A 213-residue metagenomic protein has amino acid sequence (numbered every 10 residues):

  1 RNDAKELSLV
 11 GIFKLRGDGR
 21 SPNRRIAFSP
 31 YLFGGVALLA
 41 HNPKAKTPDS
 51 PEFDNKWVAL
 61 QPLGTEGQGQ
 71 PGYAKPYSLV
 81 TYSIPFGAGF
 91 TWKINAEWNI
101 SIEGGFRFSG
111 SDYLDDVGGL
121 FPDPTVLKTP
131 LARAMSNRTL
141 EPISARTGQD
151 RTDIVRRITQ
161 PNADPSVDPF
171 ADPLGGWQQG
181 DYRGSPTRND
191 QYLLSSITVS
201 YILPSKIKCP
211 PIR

Functional and structural regions predicted by a protein language model:
R1-A4, G19-S21, Q70-P76, Y182-S185: Extracellular loop and loop/strand-boundary signature of outer-membrane beta-barrel proteins
R1-V58: Gram-negative (and chloroplast) outer-membrane scaffold detector with strong preference for beta-barrel transmembrane
D3-L7, F28, P76-I84, Q191-S195: Residues that define the transmembrane beta-barrel architecture of outer-membrane proteins
L9-L15, G34-L38, F86-W92, I102-F106 (+1 more regions): Residues on the lipid-exposed face of transmembrane beta-strands in outer-membrane beta-barrel proteins
I12, R188-R213: Outer-membrane beta-barrel "beta-signal"
G17-S29, I94-E97, S205-R213: Short loop/turn motifs that connect adjacent beta-strands in outer-membrane beta-barrel proteins
R20-P22, H41-K46, N99, G110-D115 (+2 more regions): Outer-membrane beta-barrel proteins
T47-P48, N55-Q70, T125-D190: Flexible glycine-rich, low-complexity coil/linker segments exposed to the extracellular/periplasmic environment
